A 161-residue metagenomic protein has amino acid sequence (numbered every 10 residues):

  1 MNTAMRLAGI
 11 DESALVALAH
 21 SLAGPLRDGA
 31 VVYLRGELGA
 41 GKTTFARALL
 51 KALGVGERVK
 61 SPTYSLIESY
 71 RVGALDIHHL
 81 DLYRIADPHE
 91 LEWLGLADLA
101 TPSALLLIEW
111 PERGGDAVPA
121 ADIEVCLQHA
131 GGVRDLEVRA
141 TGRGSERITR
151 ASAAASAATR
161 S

Functional and structural regions predicted by a protein language model:
M1-S21: N-terminal pre-Walker A segment at the start of P-loop NTPase domains
T3-R6, A86, L91, A97-S161: Short phosphate-coordinating micro-motif centered on Lys-Gly-acidic
L22-G29: Phosphate-binding P-loop
V32-L34: Hydrophobic anchor at the beta1->P-loop junction of P-loop NTPases
E37: P-loop (Walker A) phosphate-binding loop of NTP-binding proteins
K42: Conserved lysine of the Walker
V55-Y70: Short beta-strand-centered segment that lines the nucleotide-binding/catalytic pocket of NTP-utilizing
